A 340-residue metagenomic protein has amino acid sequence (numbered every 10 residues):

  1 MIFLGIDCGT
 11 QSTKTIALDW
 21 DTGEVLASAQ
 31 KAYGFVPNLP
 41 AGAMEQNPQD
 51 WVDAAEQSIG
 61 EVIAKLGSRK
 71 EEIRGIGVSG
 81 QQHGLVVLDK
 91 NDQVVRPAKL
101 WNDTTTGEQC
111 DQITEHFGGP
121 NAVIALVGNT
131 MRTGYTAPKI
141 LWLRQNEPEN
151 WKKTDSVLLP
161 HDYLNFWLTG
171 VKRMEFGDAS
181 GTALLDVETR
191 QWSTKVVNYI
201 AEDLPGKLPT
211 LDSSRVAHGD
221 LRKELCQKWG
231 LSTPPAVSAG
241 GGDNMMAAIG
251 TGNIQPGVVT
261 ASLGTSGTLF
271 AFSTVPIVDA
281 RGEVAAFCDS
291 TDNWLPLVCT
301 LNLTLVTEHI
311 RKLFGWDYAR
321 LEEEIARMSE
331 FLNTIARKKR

Functional and structural regions predicted by a protein language model:
M1-R96, A125, K153, C226-Q227 (+1 more regions): N-terminal glycine/serine-rich phosphate-binding loop of ATP-dependent small-molecule kinases, especially carbohydrate
F3-G5, A17, T114-T130, G134-Y135 (+4 more regions): Active-site core segments that coordinate phosphate-bearing ligands/cofactors across diverse enzyme families
G23, N47, I76, D103 (+3 more regions): Residue-level signal for inorganic ion chemistry
E24, K31-A32, W101, V284 (+1 more regions): A generic structural motif
N38-A43, R96-K99, A286-L297: Short beta-alpha connecting loops at secondary-structure transitions that line or flank enzyme active sites
A64-W101, N129-G134, N165-D186, T210-R215: Short beta-strand-loop/turn "lid" adjacent to the catalytic site in phosphate-handling enzymes
K99, D103-G118: Short alpha-helix plus adjacent loop in nuclease-associated cores
